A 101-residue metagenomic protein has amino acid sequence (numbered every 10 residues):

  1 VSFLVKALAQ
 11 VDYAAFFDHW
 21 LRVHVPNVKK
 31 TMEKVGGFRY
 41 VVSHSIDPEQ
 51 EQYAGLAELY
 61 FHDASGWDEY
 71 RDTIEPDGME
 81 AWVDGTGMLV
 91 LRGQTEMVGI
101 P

Functional and structural regions predicted by a protein language model:
V1-P101: Macromolecular interaction modules
